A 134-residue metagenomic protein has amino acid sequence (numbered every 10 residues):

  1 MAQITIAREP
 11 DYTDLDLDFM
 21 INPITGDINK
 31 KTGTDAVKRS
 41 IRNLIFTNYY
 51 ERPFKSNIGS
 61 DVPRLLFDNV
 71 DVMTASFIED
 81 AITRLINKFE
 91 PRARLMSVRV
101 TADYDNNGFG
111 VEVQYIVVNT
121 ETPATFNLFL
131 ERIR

Functional and structural regions predicted by a protein language model:
M1-D80, R84, M96, T101-R134: Immediate N-terminus of the mature polypeptide
N87-L95: Short secondary-structure junctions
